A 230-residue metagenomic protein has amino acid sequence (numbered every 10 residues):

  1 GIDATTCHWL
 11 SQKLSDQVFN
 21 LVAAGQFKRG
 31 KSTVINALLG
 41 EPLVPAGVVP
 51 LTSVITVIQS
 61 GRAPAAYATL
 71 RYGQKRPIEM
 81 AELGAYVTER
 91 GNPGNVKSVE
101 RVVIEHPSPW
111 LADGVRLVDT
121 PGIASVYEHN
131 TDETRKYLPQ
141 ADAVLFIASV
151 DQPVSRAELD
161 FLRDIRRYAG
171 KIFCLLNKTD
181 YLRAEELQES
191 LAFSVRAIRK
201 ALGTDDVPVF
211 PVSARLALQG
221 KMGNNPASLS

Functional and structural regions predicted by a protein language model:
G1-S15: N-terminal pre-Walker A segment at the start of P-loop NTPase domains
S15-R29, T33-S230: Globular "head" domains of long coiled-coil molecular machines
